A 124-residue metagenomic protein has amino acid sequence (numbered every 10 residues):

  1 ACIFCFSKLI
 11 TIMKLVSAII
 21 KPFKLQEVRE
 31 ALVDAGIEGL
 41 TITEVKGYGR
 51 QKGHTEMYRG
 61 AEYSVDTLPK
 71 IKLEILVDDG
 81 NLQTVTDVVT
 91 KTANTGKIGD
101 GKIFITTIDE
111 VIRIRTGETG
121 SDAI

Functional and structural regions predicted by a protein language model:
C2-I124: Positively charged, small/polar-rich N-terminal and surface patches that mediate targeting and assembly and bind
